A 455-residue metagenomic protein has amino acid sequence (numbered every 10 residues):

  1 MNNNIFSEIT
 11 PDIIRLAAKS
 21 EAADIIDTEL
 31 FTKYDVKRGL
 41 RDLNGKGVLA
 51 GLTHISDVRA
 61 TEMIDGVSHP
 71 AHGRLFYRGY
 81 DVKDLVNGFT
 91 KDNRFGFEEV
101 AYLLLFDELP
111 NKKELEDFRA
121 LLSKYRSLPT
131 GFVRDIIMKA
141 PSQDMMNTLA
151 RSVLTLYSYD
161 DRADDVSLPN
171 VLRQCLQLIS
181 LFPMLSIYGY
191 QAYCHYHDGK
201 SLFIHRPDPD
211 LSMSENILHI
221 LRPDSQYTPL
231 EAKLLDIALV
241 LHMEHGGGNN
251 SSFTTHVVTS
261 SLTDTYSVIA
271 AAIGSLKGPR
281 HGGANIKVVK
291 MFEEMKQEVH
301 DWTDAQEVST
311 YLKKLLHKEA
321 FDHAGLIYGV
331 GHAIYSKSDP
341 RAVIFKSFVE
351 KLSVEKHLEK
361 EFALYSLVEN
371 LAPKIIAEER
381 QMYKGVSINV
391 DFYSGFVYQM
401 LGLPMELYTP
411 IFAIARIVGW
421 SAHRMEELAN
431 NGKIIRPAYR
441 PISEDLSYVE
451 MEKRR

Functional and structural regions predicted by a protein language model:
M1-R455: Non-transmembrane, aqueous-exposed alpha-helical and coiled segments at domain scale
